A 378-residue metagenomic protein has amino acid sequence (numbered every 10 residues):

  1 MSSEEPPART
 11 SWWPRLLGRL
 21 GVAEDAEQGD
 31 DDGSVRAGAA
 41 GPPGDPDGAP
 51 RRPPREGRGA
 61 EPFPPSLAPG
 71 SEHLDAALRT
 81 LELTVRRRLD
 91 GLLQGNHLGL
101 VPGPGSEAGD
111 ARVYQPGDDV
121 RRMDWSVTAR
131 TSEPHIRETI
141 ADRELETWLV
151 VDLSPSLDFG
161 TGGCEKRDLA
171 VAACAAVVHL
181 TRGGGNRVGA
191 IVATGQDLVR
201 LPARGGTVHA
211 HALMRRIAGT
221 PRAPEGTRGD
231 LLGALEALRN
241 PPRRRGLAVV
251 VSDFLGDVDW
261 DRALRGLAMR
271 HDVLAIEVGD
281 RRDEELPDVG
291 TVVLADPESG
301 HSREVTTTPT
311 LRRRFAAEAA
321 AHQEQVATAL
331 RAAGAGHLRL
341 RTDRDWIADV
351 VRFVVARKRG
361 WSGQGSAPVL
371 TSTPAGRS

Functional and structural regions predicted by a protein language model:
S2-L100, V113-D118, V127, S132 (+2 more regions): Exposed, interaction-prone extracellular/peripheral surfaces
P104-G105: A positional/architectural concept
V120-R122: N-terminal juxtadomain amphipathic helix that follows a signal peptide/anchor or precedes a small N-terminal auxiliary
